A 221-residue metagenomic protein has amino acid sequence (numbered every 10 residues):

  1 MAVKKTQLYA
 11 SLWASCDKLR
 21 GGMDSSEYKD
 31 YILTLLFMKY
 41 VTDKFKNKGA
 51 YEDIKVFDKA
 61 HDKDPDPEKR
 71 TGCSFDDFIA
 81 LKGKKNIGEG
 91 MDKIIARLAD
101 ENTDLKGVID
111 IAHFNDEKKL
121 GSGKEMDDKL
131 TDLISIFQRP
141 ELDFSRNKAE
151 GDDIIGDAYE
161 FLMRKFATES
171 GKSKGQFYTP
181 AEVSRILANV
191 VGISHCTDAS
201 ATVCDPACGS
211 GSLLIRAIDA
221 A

Functional and structural regions predicted by a protein language model:
M1-H195, A199: Non-catalytic, mostly N-terminal accessory regions of nucleic-acid modification and defense proteins
K174, C208-S210: Short glycine-rich loop/turn motifs that provide flexible caps or phosphate-binding loops at active sites
D198-A207: Conserved class I S-adenosyl-L-methionine
S210-A221: Conserved SAM-binding loop of SAM-dependent methyltransferases across substrates and taxa, primarily the Class I
